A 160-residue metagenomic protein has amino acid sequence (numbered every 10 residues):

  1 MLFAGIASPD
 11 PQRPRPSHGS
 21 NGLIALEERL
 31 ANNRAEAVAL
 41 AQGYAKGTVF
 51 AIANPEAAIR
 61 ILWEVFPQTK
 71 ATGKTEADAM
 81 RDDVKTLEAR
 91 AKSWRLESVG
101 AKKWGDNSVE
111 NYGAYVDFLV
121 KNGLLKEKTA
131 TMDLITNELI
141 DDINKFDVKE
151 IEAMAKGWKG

Functional and structural regions predicted by a protein language model:
M1, L26, E56, R60: Ligand-binding pocket segment of bilobal, Venus flytrap-like solute-binding proteins
M1-Q12: Ligand-binding "clamshell"
A4, G73, T129-A130: Residue-level detector of family-conserved "landmark" positions at structurally sensitive sites
G5, L26-E27, K92-L96: A short alpha-helix capping/helix-coil boundary motif
P11-G19: A structural motif
H18-E36: A bilobed periplasmic-binding-protein/Venus flytrap-type ligand-binding module shared by bacterial periplasmic
N33-K126: Secondary-structure end/capping motifs
E110-G160: Conserved C-terminal helix/tail region of periplasmic/extracytoplasmic solute-binding proteins
